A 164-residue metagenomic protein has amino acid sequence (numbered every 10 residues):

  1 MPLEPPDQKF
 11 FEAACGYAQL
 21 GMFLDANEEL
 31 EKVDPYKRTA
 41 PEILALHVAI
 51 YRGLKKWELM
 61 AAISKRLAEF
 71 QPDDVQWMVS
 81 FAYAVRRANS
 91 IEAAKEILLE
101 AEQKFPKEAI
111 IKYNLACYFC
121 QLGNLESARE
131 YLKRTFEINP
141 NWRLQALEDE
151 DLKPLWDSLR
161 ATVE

Functional and structural regions predicted by a protein language model:
P5-T39, A45-G53, S80: Alpha-helical segment of the N-proximal tetratricopeptide repeat
Q19-L20, G53, R87, Q121 (+1 more regions): Register position in tetratricopeptide repeats
D34-P35, A68-E69, E102, F136 (+1 more regions): A conserved position within tetratricopeptide repeats
E42-I110: Alpha-helical adaptor scaffolds
C120-L144: TPR/TPR-like (Sel1-like) alpha-helical repeat modules
N141-E164: Terminal, low-structured helical/coil segments at or just beyond the last alpha-helical repeat
